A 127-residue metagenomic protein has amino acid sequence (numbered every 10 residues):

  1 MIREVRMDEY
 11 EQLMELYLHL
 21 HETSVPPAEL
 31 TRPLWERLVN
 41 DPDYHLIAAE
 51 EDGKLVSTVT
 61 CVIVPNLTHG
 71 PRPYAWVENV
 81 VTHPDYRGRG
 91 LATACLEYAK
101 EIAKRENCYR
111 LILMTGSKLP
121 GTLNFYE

Functional and structural regions predicted by a protein language model:
M1-L13: A short beta-loop-alpha structural element at the N-terminal edge of CoA-dependent acyl/N-acetyltransferase catalytic
M14-E36: Conserved GNAT-fold acetyl-CoA-binding loop/helix
E36-A48, W76: A short helix-loop-beta-strand connector motif used in the catalytic cores of GNAT acetyltransferases and, in some
A48, K54-I63, V81: Conserved beta-strand in the GNAT
N66-V77, R87: A conserved beta-turn-beta hairpin within the catalytic core of GNAT-like acetyltransferases that forms part
V77, L111-T115: Conserved hydrophobic beta-strand within the GNAT/NAT acetyltransferase core sheet that lines the active-site cleft
T82, G88-E101: Conserved acetyl-CoA-binding loop-helix of GNAT-fold acetyltransferases
T93, R105, Y109, S117-E127: Conserved active-site alpha-helix within GNAT-family acetyltransferase domains
